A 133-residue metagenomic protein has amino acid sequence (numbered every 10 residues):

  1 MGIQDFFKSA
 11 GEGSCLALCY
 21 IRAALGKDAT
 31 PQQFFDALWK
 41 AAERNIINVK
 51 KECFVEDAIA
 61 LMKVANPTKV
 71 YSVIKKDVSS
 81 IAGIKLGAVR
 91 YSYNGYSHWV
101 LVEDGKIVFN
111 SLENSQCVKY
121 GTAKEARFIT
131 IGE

Functional and structural regions predicted by a protein language model:
M1-N48: Active-site nucleophile-adjacent alpha helix/oxyanion-hole segment immediately C-terminal to the catalytic cysteine
F6-F7, F34-F35, F54, F109 (+1 more regions): Phenylalanine-focused residue identity feature
G26, W39-N94, E103-L112, C117-K124: Conserved active-site-adjacent core of cysteine acyl-enzyme catalytic domains
H98: Histidine-centered active-site/metal-ligand motif
G121-E133: Short, structured beta-strand segments at or near domain termini in extracellular proteins/domains
